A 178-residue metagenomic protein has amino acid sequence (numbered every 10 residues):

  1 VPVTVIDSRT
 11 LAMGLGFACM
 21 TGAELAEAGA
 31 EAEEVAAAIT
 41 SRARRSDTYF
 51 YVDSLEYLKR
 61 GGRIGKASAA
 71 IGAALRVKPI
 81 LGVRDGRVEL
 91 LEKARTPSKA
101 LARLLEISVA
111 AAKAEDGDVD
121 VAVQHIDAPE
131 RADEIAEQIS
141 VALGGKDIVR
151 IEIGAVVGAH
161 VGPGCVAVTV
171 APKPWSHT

Functional and structural regions predicted by a protein language model:
V1-T4, T10-T178: Mixed-charge interfacial surface used for oligomerization/domain docking and macromolecular partner engagement
